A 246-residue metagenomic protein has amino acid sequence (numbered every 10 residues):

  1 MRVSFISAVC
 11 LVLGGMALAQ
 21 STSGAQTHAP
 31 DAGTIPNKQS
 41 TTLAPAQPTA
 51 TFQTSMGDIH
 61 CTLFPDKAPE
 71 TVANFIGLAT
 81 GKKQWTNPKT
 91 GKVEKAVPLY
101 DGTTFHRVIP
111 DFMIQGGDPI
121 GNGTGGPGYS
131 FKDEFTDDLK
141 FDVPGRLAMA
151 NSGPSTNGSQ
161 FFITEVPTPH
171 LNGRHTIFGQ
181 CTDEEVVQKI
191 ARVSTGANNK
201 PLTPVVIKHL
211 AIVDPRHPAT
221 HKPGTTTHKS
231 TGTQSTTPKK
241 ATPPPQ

Functional and structural regions predicted by a protein language model:
V3-S7, G15-Q246: Cyclophilin-like peptidyl-prolyl cis-trans isomerases
